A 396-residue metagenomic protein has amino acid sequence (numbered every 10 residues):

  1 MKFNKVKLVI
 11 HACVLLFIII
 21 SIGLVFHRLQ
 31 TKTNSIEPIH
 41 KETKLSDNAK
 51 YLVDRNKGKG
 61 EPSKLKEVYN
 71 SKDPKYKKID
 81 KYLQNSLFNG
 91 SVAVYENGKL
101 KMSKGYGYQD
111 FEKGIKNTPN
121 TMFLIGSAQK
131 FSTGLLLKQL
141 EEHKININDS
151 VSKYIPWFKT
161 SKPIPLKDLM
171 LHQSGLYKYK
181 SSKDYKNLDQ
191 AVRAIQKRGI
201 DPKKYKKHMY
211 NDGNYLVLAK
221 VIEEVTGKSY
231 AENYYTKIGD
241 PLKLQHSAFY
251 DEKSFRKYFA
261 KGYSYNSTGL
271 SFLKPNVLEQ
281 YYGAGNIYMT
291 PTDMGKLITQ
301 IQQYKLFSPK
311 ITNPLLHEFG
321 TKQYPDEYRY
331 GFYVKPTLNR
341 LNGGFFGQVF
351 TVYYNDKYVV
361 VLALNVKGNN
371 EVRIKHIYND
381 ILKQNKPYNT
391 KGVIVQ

Functional and structural regions predicted by a protein language model:
K2-E96, L100, P275-Q396: Catalytic loop of the DD-peptidase/beta-lactamase superfamily, centered on the K-T-G motif and neighboring
K75-I79, S91, M102, Q129 (+12 more regions): Stable alpha-helical elements in mature extracytoplasmic
F88-S91, K113-D168, P202-Y210, Y282-G285 (+2 more regions): Short active-site loop at a secondary-structure junction that contains or immediately precedes the catalytic residue(s)
G98, L124-K144, L169, H208-I238 (+2 more regions): Alpha-helical scaffold elements that line and support the substrate/ligand-binding pocket of soluble hydrolases
L100-Y106: Amphipathic coiled-coil signal-relay and dimerization helices
E112, Q190-D201, N266-E279: The feature captures the short pre-catalytic strand/loop hairpin that immediately precedes and shapes the active-site
L124-S127, Q139-L176, V225-G262: Active-site helix/loop module of the DD-peptidase/beta-lactamase fold, centered on the serine-lysine SxxK catalytic
K180-E252, Y281-G285: Catalytic-site signature segments of enzymes, centered on catalytic residues
